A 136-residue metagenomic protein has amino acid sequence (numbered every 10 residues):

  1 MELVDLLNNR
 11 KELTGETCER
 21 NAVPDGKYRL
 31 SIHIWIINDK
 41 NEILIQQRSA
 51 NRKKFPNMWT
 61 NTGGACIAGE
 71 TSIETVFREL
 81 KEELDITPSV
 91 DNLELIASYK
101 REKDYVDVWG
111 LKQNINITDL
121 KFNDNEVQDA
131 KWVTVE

Functional and structural regions predicted by a protein language model:
M1-H33, D39: Acidic, metal-coordinating catalytic segment for phosphate/diphosphate chemistry, firing primarily on the Nudix
L6, I36, I45, G110-L111 (+1 more regions): Conserved hydrophobic "DFG−1" position in protein kinase catalytic cores
R10, N38-N41, S49, K112-I117 (+1 more regions): Short loop segments at secondary-structure junctions
D25-K27, K54-W59, K131: A short, polar/proline- and glycine-enriched secondary-structure boundary/capping micro-motif
K27-R29, N38, K53-K54, K103 (+1 more regions): A generic fold-level signal
H33-G63: A glycine-rich, hydrophobic loop/mini-helix early in the fold
G64-E136: Unchanged
